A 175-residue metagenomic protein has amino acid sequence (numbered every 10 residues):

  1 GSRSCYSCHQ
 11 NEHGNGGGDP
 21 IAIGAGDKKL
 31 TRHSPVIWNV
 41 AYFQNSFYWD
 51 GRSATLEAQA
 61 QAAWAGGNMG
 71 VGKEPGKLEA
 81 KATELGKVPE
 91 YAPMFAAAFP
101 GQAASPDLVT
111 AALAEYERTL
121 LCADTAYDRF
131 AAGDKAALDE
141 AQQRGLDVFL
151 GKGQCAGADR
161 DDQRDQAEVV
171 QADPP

Functional and structural regions predicted by a protein language model:
G1-P175: Periplasmic c-type cytochrome electron-transfer domains
